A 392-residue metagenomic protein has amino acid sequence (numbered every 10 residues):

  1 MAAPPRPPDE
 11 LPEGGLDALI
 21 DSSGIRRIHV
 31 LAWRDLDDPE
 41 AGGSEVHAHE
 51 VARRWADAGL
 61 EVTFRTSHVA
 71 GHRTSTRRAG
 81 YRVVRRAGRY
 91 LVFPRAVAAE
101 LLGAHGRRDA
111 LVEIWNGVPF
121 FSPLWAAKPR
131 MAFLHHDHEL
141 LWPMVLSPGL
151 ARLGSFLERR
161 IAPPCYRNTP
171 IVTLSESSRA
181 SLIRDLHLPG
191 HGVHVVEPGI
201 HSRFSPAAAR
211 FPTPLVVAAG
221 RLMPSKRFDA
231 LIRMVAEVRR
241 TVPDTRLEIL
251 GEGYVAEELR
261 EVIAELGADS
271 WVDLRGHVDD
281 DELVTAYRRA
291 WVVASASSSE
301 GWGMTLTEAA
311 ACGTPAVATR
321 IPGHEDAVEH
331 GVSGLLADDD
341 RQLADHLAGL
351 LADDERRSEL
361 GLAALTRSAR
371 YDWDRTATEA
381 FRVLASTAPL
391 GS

Functional and structural regions predicted by a protein language model:
L150-V172: Membrane-proximal helix-turn-helix segments that form the acceptor-binding/catalytic region of lipid-linked
V172, A208-K226, I232-V235, R239 (+1 more regions): Conserved donor-binding/catalytic core segment of Leloir-type glycosyltransferases
S177, G199: Carbohydrate-associated surface elements
R260-V278: Nucleotide-activated donor-binding/catalytic signature segment of Leloir-type glycosyltransferases, i.e., the conserved
H277-V278, T285-A290: Short alpha-helical donor nucleotide-sugar binding micro-motif in glycosyltransferases
S298: Aromatic "clamp/platform" in nucleotide-sugar-dependent glycosyltransferases that forms part of the donor/acceptor
L306, P315-A318, V328: Short hydrophobic beta-strand element within catalytic cores of glycosyltransferases and related nucleotide-activated
E329-R341, G349-E355: Conserved acidic donor-binding segment of nucleotide-sugar-dependent glycosyltransferases
